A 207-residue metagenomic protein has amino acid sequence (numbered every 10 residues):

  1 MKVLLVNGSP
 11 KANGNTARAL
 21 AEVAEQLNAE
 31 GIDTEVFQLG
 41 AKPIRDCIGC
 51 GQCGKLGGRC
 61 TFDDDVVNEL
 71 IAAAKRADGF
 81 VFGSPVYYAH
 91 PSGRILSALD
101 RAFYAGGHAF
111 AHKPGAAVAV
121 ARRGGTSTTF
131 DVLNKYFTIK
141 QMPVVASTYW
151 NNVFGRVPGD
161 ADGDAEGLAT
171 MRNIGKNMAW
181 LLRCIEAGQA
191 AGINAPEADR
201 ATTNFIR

Functional and structural regions predicted by a protein language model:
M1-A105, A161-R207: N-terminal beta1-alpha1-beta2 submodule of the flavodoxin-like/Rossmannoid cofactor-binding fold
P43-D46, G124-T126, V157: A short beta-to-alpha transition loop/helix N-cap that caps and shapes the active-site region
G93-R94, Y104-V153, A165-T170: Short, glycine-/small-residue-rich phosphate/pyrophosphate-handling segment
V153-A161: A short acidic, helix-capping loop that chelates divalent metal ions and anchors anionic groups
